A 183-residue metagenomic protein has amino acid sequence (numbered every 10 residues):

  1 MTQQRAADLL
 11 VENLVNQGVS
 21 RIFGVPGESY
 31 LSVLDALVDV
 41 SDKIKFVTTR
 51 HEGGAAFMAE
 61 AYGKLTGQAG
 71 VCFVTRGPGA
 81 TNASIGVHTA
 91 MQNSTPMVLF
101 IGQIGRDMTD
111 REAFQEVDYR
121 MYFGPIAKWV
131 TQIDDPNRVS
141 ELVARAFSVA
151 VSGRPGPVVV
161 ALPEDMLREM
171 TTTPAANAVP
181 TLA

Functional and structural regions predicted by a protein language model:
M1-A183: N-terminal alpha/beta PP-like core and its mobile active-site loop of ThDP/TPP-dependent enzymes
